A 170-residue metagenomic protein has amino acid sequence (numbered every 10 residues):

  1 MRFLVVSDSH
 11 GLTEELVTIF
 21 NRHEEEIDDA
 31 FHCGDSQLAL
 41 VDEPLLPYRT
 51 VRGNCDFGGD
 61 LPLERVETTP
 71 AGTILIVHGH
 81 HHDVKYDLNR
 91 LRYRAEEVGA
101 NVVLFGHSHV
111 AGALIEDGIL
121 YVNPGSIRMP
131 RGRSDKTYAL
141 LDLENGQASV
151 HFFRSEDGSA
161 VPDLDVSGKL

Functional and structural regions predicted by a protein language model:
R2-A71: Core catalytic region of metal-dependent phosphoesterases/phosphodiesterases, especially metallo-beta-lactamase-like
R2-D8, T73-H80, L120-G125, H151: Active-site-proximal beta-strand elements of phosphoester/diester hydrolases
S7-H10, G34-S36, N54-D56, G79-H81 (+3 more regions): Active-site metal-binding loops of divalent metal-dependent hydrolases
E14, P130-R131, V166-L170: Active-site-proximal loop/helix segment associated with metal-binding centers of metalloenzymes
L16, D42-P44, L61-L63, Y86-D87 (+3 more regions): Short, well-ordered secondary-structure micro-motifs
R49, V84-Q147, H151: Conserved beta-sheet core of the metallophosphoesterase superfamily
T50-N54, G58-N101: Helix-adjacent hinge/juxtasegments
E144-L170: Charged phosphate-binding loop/patch that engages nucleotide di/tri-phosphates or the phosphate backbone of nucleic
